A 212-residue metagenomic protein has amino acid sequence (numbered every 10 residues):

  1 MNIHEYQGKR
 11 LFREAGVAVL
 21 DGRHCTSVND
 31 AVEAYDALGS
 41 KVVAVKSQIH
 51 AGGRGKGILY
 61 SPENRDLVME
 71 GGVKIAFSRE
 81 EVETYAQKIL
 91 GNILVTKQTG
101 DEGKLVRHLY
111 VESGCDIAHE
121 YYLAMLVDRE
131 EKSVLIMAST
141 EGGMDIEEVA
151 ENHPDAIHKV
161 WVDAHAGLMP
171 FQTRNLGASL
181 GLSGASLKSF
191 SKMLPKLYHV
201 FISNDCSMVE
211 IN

Functional and structural regions predicted by a protein language model:
M1-D205: Active-site nucleotide/adenylate-binding loops and adjacent lid/helix of ATP-dependent enzymes
V209-I211: Short, intrinsically disordered, charge-balanced linker/junction segments flanking boundaries in proteins
